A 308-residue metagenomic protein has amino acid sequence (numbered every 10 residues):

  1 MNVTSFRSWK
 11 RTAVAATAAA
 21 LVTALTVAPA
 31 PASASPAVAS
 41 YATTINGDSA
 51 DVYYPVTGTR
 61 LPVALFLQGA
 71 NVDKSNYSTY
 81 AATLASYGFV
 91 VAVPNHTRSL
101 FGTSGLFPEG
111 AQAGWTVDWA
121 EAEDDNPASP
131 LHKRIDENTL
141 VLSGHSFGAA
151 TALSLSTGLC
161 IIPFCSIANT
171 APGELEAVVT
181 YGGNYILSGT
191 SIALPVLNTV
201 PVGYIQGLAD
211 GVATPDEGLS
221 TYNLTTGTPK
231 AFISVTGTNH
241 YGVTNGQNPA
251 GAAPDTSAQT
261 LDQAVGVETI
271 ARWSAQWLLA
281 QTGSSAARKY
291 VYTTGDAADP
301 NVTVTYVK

Functional and structural regions predicted by a protein language model:
M1-A34: Secretory targeting and sorting signals
A32-R60: N-terminal cap/lid segment of alpha/beta-hydrolase-fold proteins
R60-G69: Short beta-strand element of the alpha/beta-hydrolase
S75-R98: Short amphipathic alpha-helix adjacent to the substrate-entry channel of hydrolases
G105-A150, G158-I162, A287: Gly/Ser-rich "nucleophile elbow"/oxyanion-hole loop immediately N-terminal to the catalytic nucleophile in hydrolases
T151-L155, A213: Hydrolases whose catalytic domains are alpha/beta-hydrolase-1, hotdog thioesterase, or metallo-beta-lactamase-like
I167-H240: The feature captures the conserved acid-bearing segment of alpha/beta-hydrolase catalytic domains
G237, G246-K308: Alpha/beta-hydrolase-fold serine-hydrolase catalytic core, especially in secreted/extracellular enzymes
